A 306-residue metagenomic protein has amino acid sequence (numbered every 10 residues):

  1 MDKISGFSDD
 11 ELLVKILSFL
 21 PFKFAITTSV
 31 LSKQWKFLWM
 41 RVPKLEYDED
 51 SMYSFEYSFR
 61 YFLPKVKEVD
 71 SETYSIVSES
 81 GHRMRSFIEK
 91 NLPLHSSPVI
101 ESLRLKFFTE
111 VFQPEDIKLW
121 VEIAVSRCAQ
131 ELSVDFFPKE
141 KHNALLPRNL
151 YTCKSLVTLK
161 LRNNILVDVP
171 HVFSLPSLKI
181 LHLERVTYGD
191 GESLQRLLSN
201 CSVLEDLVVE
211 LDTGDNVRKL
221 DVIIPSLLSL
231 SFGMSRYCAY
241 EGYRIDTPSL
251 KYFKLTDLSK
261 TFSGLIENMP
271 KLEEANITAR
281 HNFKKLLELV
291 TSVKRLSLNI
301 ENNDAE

Functional and structural regions predicted by a protein language model:
D2-I223: Leucine-rich repeat
W35, E274-E306: C-terminal amphipathic alpha-helical segment
L45, L272-E273: A broad, low-specificity signal marking well-ordered, structured residues that form hydrophobic/aromatic
K118-I123, P147-K154, P170-L178, L194-V203 (+6 more regions): A structural signal for leucine-rich repeat
L166, G214, S235, L255-K260 (+2 more regions): Hydrophobic lipid-interacting interfaces of membrane-associated proteins
